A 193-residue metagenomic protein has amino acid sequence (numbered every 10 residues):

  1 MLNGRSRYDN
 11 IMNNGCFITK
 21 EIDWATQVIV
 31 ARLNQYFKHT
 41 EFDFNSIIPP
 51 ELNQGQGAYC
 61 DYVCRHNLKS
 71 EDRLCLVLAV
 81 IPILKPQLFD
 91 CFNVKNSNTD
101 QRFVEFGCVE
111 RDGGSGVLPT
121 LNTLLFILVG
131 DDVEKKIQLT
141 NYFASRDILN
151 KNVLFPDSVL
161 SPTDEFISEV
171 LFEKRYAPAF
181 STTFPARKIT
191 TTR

Functional and structural regions predicted by a protein language model:
M1-R193: Intrinsically disordered, low-complexity N-terminal extensions of AAA+/P-loop NTPases that precede the structured
